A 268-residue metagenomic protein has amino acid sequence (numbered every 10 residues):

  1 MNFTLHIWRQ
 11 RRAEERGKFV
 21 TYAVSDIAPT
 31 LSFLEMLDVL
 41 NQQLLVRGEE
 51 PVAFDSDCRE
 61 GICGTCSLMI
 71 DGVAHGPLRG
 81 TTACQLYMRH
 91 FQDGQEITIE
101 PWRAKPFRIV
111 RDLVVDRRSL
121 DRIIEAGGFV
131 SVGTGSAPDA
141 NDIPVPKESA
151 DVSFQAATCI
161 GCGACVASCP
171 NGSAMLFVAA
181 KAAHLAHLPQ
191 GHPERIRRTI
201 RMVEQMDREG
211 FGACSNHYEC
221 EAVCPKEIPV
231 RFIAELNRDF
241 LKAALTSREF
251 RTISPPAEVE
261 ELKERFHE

Functional and structural regions predicted by a protein language model:
M1-A23: Eukaryote-biased recognition of intrinsically disordered, low-complexity regulatory segments
I7, L68-I70, L86, P101 (+1 more regions): Hydrophobic side chains in beta-strands
V20-S32: Short, contiguous acidic and Ser/Thr-rich linear segments
L31-E50, I97-E268: Ferredoxin-type iron-sulfur electron-transfer modules in oxidoreductases and energy-metabolism complexes
A53-T65: Short, structured protein-protein interaction patches enriched in aromatics and acidic/basic residues, typified by
I62, L68-I70, C220: Functionalized membrane-embedded alpha-helices
I70-I99: Glycine-rich phosphate/adenylate-binding loop and adjacent beta-alpha elements of nucleotide- or dinucleotide-binding
